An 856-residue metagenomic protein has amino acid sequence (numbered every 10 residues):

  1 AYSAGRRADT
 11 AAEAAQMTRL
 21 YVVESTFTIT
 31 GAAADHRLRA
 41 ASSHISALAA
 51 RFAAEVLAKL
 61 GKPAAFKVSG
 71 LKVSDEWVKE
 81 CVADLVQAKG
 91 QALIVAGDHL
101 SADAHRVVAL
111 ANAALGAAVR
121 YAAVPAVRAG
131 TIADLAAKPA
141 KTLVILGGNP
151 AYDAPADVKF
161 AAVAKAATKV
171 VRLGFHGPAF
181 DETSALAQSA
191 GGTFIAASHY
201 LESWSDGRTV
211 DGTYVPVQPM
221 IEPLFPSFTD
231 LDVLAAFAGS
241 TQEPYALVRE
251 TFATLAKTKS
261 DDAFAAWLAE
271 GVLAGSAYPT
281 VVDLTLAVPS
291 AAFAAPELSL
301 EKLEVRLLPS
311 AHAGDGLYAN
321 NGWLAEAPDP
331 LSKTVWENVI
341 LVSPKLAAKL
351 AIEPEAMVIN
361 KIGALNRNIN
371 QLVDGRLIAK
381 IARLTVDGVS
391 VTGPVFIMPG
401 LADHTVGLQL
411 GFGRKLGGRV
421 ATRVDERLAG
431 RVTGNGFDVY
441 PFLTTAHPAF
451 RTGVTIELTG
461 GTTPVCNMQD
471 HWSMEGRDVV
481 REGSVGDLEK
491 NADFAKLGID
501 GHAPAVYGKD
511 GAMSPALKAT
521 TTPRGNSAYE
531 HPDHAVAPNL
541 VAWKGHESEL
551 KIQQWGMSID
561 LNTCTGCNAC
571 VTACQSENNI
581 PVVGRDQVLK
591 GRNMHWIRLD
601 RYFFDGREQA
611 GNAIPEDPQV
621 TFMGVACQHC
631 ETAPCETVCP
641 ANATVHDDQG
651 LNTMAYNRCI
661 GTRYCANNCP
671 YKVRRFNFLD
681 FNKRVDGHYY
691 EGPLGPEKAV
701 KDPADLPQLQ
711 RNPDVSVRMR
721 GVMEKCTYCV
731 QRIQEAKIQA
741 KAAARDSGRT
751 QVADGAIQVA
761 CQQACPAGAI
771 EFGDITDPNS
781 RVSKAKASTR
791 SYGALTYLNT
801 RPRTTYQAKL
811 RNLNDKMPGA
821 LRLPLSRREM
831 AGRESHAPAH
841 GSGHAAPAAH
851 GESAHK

Functional and structural regions predicted by a protein language model:
A1-A33, A118, V124-A129, A133-L224 (+3 more regions): A cross-kingdom feature strongest in bacterial/archaeal respiratory oxidoreductases
Y2-H99, A113, S240: Long, well-ordered, tryptophan-enriched scaffold segments
L85-A137, V305: A glycine-rich, hydrophobic/aromatic-adjacent loop/helix-cap motif
P216-V217, V536, R598-M623, Y690-R732: Surface-exposed acidic, glycine/proline-enriched linker/cap segments that occur as 15-30-residue helix-coil
F228-T254: Non-catalytic, well-ordered alpha-helical segments in soluble enzyme domains
A356-V373, D686-P707, Q739: Surface-exposed intrinsically disordered loops and tails
A569-V588, R598, T632-R658, Y664-N682 (+3 more regions): Iron-sulfur cluster-binding cysteine motifs and their immediate structural context in ferredoxin-like electron-transfer
A699-P707, R711, G721-K856: Long, compositionally biased charged/polar accessory segments in the mid-to-C-terminal portions of proteins
